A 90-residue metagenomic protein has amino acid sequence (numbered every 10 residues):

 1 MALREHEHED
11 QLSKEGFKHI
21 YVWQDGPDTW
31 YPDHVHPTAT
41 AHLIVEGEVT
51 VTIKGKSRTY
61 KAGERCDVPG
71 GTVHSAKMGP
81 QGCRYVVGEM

Functional and structural regions predicted by a protein language model:
E9, W30-H36, I53, K77-M78: Short histidine-centered beta-strand/loop micro-motifs that create catalytic or ligand/metal-coordination sites
K18-H36, G70-G71: Conserved short histidine dyad/triad with adjacent acidic residue
P27, P37, K56, T72-V73 (+1 more regions): A generic "binding-loop/recognition-motif" signal
V35-V51: Short, conserved beta-strand element in jelly-roll/cupin
K54-G71: Short acidic-glycine-tyrosine-enriched beta hairpin
G70-M90: Ligand-binding loop in jelly-roll beta-barrel domains
